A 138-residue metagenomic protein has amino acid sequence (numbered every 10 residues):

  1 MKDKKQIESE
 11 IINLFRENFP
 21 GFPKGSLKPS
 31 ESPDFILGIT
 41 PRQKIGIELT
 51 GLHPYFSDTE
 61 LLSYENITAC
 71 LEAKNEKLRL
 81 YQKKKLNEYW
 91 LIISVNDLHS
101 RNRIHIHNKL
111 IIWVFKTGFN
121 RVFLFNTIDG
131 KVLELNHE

Functional and structural regions predicted by a protein language model:
M1-S30, T50-E138: Metal-dependent nuclease catalytic core centered on acidic motifs
G25-L27, I36-T40: Short secondary-structure boundary/capping segments within folded domains
F35-L37, I45-H53: Conserved catalytic cores of phosphodiester-cleaving nucleases, focusing on short active-site segments
G38-Q43, W113-K116: Short, surface-exposed basic-aromatic patches at helix termini and helix-loop junctions that form
